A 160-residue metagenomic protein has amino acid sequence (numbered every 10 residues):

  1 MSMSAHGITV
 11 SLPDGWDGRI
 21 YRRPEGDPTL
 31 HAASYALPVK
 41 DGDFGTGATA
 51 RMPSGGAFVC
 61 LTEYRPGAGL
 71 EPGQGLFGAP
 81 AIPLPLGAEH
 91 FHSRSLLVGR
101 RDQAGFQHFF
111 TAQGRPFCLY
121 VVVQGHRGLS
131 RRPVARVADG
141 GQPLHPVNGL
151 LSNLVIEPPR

Functional and structural regions predicted by a protein language model:
M1-A5, H92-S95: Short, charged low-complexity linear motifs
S2-A79: Secretory pathway targeting signatures of secreted, lumenal, and periplasmic proteins
G75-R160: Short, well-structured beta-strand
